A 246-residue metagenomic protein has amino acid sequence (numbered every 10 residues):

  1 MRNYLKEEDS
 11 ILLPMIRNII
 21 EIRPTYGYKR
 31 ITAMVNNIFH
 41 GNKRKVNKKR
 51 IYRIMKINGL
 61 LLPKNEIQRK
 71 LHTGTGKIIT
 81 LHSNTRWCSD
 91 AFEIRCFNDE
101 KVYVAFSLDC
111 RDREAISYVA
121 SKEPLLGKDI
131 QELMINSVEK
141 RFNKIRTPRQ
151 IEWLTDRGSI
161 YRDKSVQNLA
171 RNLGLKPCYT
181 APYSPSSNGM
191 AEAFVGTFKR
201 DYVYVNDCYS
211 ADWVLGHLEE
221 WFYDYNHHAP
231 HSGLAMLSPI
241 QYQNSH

Functional and structural regions predicted by a protein language model:
M1-R86, S184, S238-H246: Basic, flexible linker segments flanking DNA-binding modules in nucleic acid-interacting mobile-element proteins
P24-T25, H40-G41, L81, F97 (+3 more regions): Conserved, non-catalytic sequence blocks in retroelement Pol enzymes and Pol-derived host proteins
Q68, W153-R157, N172-M190, D207-Y209: RNase H-like polynucleotidyl transferase catalytic core
R86-I116, P124-G127: An active-site-proximal beta-strand-loop segment
E100, V119-I145: Active-site beta-loop-alpha junctions of metal-dependent nucleic acid enzymes, especially the RNase H-like/DDE
E114-Y118, C178-T180, Y204-V205: Short small-residue beta-strand/loop micro-motif enriched in glycine and branched aliphatics
I145-D163, N188, L237-S238: Acidic/histidine-rich, metal-coordinating catalytic segments
K164, R171-L175, T197-H246: C-terminal domain-tail junction helix/linker
